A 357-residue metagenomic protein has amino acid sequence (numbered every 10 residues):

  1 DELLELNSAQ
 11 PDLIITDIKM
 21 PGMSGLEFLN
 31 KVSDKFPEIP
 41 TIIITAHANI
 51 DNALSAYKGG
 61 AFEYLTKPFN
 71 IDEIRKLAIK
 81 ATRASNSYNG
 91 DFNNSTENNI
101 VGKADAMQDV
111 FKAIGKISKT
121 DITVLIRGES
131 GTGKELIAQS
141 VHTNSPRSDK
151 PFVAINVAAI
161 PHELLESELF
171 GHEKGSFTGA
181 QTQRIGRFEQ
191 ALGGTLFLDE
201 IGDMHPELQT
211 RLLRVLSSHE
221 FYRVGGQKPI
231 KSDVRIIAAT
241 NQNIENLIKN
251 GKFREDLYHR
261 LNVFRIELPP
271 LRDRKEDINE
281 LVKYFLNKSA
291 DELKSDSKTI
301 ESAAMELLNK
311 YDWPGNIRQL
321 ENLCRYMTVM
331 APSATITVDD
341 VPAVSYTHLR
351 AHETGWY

Functional and structural regions predicted by a protein language model:
D1-L13: Acidic, metal-coordinating helix/loop segments flanking the phosphotransfer/catalytic sites of two-component signaling
D17, T45, E200: Active-site residues of response regulator receiver
P21, N49, M204, W356: The feature encodes the CheY-like receiver
S24-E27: Acidic catalytic/metal-coordinating carboxylates
I50, I71-I100: Conserved ASCE P-loop NTPase core motifs with emphasis on AAA+ ATPases
D91-K231, I236-Q242, L247, L271 (+1 more regions): AAA+ ATPase active-site-proximal loops
T347-T354: Conserved small/polar residues in nucleotide/adenosyl-binding loops
